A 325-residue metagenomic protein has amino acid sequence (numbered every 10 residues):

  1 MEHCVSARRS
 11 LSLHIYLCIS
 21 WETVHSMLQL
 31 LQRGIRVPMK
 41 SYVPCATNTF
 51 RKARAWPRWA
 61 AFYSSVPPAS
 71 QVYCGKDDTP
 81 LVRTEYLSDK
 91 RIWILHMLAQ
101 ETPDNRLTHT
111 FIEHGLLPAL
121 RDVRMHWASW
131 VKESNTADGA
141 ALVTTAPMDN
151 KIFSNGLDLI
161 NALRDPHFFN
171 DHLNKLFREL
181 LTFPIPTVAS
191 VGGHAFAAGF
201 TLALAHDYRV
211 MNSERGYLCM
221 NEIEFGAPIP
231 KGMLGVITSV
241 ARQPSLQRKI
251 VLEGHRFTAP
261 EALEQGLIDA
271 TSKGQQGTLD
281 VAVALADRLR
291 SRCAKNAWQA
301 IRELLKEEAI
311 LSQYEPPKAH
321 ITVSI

Functional and structural regions predicted by a protein language model:
L28-V143: Conserved CoA-thioester-binding segment of acyl-CoA-metabolizing enzymes
F111, D122-L176: Glycine- (often His-adjacent) and acidic-residue-rich active-site loop that binds/positions the CoA thioester
T144, D158, L202-L204, A262: Hydrophobic/aromatic residues within transmembrane alpha-helices of multi-pass small-molecule transporters
M148, I152, R178-F225: Glycine-rich beta-to-alpha active-site loop
Y208, K249, E253-H255, A270: Well-ordered beta-strand positions
M211-G216, A227-P228, Q265-P316: C-terminal long alpha-helix characteristic of the crotonase
L234-S245: Hydrophobic, secondary-structure "cap" segments at the distal end of domains
